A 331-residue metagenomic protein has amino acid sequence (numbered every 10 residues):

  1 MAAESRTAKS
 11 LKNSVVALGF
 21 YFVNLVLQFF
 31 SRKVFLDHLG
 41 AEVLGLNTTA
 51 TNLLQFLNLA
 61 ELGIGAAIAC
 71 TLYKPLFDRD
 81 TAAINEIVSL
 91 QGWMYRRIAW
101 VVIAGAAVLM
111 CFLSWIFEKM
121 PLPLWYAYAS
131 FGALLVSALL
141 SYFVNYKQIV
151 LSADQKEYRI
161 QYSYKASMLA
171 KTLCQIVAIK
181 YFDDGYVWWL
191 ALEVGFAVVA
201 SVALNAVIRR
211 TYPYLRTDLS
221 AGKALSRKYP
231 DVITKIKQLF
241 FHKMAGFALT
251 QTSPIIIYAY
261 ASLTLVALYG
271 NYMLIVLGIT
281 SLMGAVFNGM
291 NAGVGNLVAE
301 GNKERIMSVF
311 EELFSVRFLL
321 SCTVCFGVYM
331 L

Functional and structural regions predicted by a protein language model:
M1-S10, Y186-V187, L204-Q251, G293-S308: Interhelical loop/hinge segments that connect adjacent transmembrane helices in multipass membrane
K9-P75, A106, S137, K171-T172 (+3 more regions): Signature of the first transmembrane helix
L11, A138-Y164, V177, V187: Membrane-interface junctions at transmembrane-helix termini in multi-pass inner-membrane proteins
F35-N58, I87, Y186-A191, R227-K235 (+2 more regions): Interfacial/gating helices of multi-pass transporter permease domains
G45-E61, W93-M94, V199, K237-F240 (+3 more regions): Alpha-helical transmembrane segments of polytopic membrane transporters and translocases
L62-D78, A153, Y212-R216, L277-F314: Helix-loop junctions and terminal segments of transmembrane helices in multi-pass membrane transport/translocation
G92-K119, A133-L134, V177-K180, E311-L331: Alpha-helical transmembrane segments of multi-pass membrane transport and lipid-handling proteins
G132, Q161-Y212, G270-V276: Hydrophobic alpha-helical transmembrane segments
